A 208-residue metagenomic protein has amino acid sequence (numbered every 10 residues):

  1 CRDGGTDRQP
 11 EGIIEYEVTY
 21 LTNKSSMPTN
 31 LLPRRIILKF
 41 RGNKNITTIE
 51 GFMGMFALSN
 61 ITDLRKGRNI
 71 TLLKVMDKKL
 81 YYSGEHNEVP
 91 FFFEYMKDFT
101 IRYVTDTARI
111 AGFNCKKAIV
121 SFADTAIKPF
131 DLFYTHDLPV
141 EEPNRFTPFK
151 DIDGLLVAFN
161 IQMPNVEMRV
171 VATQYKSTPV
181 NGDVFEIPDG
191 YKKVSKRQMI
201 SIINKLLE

Functional and structural regions predicted by a protein language model:
R2-E208: Extended soluble regions of mature proteins
